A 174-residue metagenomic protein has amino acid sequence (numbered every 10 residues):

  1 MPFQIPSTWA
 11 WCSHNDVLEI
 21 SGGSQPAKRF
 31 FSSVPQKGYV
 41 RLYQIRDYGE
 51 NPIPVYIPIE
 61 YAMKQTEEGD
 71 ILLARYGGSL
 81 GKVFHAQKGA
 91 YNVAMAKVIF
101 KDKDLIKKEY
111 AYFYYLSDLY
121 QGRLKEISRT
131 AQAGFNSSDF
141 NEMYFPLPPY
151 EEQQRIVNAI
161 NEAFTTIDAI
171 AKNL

Functional and structural regions predicted by a protein language model:
P2-Q25, Y150-L174: Non-catalytic DNA-recognition/assembly elements of restriction-modification systems
A10-V17, K101-Y114, E142-P148: Catalytic cores of nucleotide-enabled group-transfer and carboxylate-activating enzymes in metabolic and assembly-line
N15-F31, Y39-E68: Sequence-specific dsDNA recognition surfaces
A27-P35, E126-I127, K172: Short coil/turn segments at secondary-structure boundaries
F31-V40, P58-E67, K82-A94, D104 (+2 more regions): Short, surface-exposed loop/turn microsegments at beta-strand edges and helix-strand junctions
I71-L72: Generic structural signal for buried aliphatic residues
Y76, G89-A96, R129-L147: A short glycine-rich beta-alpha junction/loop motif
G77-G81: Short, charged beta-turn/beta-strand-edge "cap" motif at the junction between a beta-strand and an adjacent loop
